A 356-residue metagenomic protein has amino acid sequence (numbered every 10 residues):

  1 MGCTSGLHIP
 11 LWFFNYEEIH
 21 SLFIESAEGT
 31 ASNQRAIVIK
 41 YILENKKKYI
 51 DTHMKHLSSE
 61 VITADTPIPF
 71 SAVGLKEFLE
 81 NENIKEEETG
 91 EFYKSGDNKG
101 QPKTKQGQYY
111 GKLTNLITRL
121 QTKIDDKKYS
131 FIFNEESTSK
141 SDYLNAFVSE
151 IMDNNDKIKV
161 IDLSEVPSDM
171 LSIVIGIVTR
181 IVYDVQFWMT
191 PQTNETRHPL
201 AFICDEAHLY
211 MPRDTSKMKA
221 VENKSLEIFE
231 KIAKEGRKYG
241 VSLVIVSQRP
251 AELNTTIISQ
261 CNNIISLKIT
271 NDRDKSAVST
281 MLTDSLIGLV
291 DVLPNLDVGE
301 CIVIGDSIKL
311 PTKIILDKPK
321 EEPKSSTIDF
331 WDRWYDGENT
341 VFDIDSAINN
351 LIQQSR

Functional and structural regions predicted by a protein language model:
M1-I228: P-loop NTPase motor domains
M1-S5, I9, T255, V303 (+2 more regions): Glycine-rich phosphate-binding loop of nucleotide-binding enzymes
F14, V166, A207, D272 (+2 more regions): Generic structural motif
E25, S225-L226, E230-D317: Conserved ATP-driven motor cores of ASCE-family P-loop NTPases powering translocation/secretion/packaging/pilus
G29, N33, I37-Y49, F92 (+5 more regions): A short, terminal or domain-edge coil/loop segment
G74-E88, K103, G236-L243, S285-C301 (+1 more regions): Short secondary-structure transition/capping segments
G299-R356: Conserved P-loop NTPase motor module
